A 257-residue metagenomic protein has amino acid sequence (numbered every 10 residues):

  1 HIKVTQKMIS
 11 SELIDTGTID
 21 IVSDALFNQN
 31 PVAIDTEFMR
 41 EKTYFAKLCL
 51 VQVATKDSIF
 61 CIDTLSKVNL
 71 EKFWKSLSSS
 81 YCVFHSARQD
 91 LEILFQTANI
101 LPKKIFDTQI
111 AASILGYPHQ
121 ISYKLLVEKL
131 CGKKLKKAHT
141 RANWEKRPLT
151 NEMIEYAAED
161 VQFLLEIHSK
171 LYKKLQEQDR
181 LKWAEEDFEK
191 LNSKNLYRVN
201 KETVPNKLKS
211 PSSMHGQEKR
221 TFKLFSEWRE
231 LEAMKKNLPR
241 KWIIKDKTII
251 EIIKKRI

Functional and structural regions predicted by a protein language model:
H1-V32, T36: N-terminal accessory regions of nucleic-acid-interacting proteins
A33, K42-T43, C49-A54: Non-catalytic, usually N-terminal nucleic-acid engagement modules in DNA/RNA processing proteins
M39: Conserved Rossmann-like nucleotide-cofactor binding loop
T43-K47, C61-T64: Short, glycine/acidic-enriched capping/hinge loops at junctions between secondary-structure elements
Q52, D57-L70, S76, S80-L165 (+3 more regions): Active-site-proximal helix-loop-helix substrate-binding element of RNase H-like nuclease domains
S113, E166, I250-K254: Short, hydrophobic/amphipathic alpha-helical patches that form generic packing surfaces within helical domains
N151, L171-I257: Accessory DNA-binding and partner-docking regions appended to nucleic-acid-acting proteins, especially the terminal
